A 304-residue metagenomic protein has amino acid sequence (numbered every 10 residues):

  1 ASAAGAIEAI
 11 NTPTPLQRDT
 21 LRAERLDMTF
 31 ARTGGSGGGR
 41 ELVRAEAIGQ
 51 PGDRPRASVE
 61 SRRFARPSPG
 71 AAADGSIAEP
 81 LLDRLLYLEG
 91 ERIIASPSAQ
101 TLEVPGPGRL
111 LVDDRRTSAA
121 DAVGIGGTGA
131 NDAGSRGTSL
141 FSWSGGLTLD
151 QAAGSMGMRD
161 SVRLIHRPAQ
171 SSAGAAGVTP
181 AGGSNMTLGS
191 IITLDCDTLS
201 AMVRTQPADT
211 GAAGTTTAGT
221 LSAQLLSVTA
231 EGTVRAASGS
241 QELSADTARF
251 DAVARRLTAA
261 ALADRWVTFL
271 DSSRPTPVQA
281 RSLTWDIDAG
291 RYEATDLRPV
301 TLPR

Functional and structural regions predicted by a protein language model:
A1-R304: Mature-chain termini and adjacent capping regions
